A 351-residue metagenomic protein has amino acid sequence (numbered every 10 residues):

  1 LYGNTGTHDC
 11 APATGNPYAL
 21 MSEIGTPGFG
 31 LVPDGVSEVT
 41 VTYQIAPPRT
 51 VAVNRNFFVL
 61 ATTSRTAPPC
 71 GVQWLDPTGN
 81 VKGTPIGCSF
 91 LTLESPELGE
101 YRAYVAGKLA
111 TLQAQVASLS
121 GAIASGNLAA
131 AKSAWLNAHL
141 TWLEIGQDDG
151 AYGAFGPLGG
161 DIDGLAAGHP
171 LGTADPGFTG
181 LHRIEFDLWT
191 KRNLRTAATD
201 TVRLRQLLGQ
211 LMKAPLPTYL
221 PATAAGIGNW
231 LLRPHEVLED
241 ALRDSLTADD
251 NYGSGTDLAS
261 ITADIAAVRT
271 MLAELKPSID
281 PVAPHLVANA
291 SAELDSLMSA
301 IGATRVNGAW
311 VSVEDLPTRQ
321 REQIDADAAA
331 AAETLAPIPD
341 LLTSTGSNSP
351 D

Functional and structural regions predicted by a protein language model:
Y2-T5, I45, S89-L91: Short intrinsically disordered, low-complexity coil segments enriched in acidic
G3-F29: Extracellular ectodomain segments of secreted/surface proteins
G6, C10, C88, H235: Functionally engaged cysteine thiol sites
E23-G25, G35-C88: Ser/Thr-rich low-complexity repeats and stalk/linker segments
S89-D351: Mature extracytoplasmic or organellar-lumen-exposed domains after removal of signal/transit peptides
